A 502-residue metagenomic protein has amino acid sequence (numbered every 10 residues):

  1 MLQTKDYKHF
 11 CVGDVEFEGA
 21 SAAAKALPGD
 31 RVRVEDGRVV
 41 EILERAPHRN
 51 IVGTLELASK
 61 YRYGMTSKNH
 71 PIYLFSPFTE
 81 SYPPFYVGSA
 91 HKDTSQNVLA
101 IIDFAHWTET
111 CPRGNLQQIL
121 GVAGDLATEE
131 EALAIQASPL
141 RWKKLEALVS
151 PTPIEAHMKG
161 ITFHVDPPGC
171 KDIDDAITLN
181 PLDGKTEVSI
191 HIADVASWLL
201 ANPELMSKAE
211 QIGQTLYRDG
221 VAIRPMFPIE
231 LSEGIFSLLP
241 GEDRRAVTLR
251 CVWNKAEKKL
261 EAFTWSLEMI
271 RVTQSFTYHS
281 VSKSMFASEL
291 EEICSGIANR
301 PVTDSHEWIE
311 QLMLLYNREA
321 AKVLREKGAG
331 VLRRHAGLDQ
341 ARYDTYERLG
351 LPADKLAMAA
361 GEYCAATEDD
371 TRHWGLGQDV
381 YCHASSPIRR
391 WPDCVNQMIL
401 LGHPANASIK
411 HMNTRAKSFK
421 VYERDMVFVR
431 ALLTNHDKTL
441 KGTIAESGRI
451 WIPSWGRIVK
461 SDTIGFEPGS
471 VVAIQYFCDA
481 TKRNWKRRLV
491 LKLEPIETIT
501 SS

Functional and structural regions predicted by a protein language model:
M1-I192, A196-E242, D304, G465-F466 (+3 more regions): Charge-lined substrate channels and their catalytic hotspots, especially those that engage the 3′ end of RNA
T4, N254, I452: Acidic surface patches and DE-rich sequence motifs
G19, V87, D166-L338, L376-R390 (+1 more regions): Feature marking long nucleic-acid-engaging regions of large polymerase/nuclease enzymes
P28, E41-R45, E130, K208-E210 (+4 more regions): Charged, low-complexity, helix-prone segments enriched in Lys/Glu/Asp/Gln
R33, I101, N115, T162-H164 (+10 more regions): Structured core elements
T110, E310, K438: Exposed loop/turn and edge beta-strand positions of beta-sandwich/beta-sheet ligand-binding modules
G330, A336-S502: Structured C-terminal cores of nucleic-acid metabolism proteins
